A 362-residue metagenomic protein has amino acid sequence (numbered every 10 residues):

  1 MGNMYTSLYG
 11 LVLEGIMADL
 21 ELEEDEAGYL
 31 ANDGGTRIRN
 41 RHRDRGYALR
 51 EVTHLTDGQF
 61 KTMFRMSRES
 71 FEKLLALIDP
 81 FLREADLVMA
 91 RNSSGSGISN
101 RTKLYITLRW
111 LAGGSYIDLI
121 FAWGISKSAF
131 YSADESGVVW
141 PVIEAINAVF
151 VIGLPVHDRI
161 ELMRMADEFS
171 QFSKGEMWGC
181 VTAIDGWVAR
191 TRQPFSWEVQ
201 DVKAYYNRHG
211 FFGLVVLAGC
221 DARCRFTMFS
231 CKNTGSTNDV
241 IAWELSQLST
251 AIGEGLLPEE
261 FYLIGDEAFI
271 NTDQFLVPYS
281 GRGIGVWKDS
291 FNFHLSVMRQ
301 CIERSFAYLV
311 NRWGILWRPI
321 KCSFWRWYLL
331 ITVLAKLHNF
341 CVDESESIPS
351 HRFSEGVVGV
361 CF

Functional and structural regions predicted by a protein language model:
M1-F362: Short, proline-rich low-complexity segments centered on a Tyr-Pro-Pro core
